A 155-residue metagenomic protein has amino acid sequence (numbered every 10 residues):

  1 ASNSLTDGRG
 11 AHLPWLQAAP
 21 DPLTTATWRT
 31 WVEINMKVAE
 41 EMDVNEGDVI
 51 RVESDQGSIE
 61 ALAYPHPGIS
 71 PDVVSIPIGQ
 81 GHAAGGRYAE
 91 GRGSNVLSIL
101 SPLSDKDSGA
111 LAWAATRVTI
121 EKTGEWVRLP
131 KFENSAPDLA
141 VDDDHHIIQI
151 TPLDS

Functional and structural regions predicted by a protein language model:
A1-S155: A cross-kingdom feature strongest in bacterial/archaeal respiratory oxidoreductases
